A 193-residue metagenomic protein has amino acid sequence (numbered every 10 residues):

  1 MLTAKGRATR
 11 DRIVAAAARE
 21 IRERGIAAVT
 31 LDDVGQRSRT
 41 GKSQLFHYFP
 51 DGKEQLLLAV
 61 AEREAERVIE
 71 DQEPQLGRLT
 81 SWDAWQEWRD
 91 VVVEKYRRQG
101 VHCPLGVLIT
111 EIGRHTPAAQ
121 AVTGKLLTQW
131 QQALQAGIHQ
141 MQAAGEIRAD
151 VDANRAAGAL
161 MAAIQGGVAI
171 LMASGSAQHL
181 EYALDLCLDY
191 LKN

Functional and structural regions predicted by a protein language model:
M1-A8: N-terminal intrinsically disordered/low-complexity leader segments
R12, A16, E20-Q55, A59: Helix-turn-helix
L31, A61-V68: Short, basic, alpha-helical segments at the C-terminal edge of helix-turn-helix-like DNA-binding modules
L57, A84, R97-A118: Amphipathic alpha-helical segments used for helix-helix packing
I69, E73-P74, D83, P117-A143 (+1 more regions): Amphipathic alpha-helical packing segments from all-alpha helical-bundle domains
E70-V101, A153-L160: Hydrophobic alpha-helical connector segments
D90-V91, T128-A144, A173-N193: C-terminal peripheral helix-coil segments that are non-catalytic and often amphipathic
P104, V151-I170, L186-D189: Hydrophobic alpha-helical segments that form the core of small-molecule binding pockets and/or dimer interfaces
